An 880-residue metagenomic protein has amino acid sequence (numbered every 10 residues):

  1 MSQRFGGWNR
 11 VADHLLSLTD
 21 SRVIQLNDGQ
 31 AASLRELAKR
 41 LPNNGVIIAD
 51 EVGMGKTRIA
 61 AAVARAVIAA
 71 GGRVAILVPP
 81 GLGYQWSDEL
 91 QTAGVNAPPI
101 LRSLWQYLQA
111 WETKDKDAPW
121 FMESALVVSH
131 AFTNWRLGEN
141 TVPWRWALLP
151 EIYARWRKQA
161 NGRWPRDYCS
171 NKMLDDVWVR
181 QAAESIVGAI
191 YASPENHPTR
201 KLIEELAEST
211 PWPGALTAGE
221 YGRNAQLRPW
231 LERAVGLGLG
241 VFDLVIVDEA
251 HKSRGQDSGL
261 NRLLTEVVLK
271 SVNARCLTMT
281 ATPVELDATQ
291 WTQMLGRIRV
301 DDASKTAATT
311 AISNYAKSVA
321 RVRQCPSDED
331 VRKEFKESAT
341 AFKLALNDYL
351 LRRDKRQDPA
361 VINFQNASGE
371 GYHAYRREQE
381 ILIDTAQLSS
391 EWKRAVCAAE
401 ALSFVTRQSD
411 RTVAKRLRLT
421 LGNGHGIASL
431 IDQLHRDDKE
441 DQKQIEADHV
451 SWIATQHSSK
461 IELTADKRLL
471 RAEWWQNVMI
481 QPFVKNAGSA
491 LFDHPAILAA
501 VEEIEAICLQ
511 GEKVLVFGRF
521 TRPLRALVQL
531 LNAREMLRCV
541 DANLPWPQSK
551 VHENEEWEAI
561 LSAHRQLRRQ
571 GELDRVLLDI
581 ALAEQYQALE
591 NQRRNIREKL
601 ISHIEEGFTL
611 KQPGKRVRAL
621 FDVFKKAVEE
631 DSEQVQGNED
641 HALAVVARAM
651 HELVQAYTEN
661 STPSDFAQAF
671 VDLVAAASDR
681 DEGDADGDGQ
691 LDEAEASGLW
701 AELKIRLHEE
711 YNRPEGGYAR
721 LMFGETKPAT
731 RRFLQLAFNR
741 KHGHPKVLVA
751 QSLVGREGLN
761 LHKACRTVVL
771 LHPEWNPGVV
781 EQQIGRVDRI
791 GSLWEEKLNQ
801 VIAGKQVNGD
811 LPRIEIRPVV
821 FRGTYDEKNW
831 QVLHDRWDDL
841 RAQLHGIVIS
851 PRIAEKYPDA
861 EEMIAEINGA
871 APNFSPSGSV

Functional and structural regions predicted by a protein language model:
M1-I48, M54-R740, V749, V754-L759 (+1 more regions): Helicase motor interdomain insertion/brace
D50-E51, H772: Conserved acidic functional residues
I59, H762, R789: Short, electropositive, low-hydrophobicity segments enriched in small/polar residues
Q293, L759-P773, Q782, E815-P818: A short beta-strand element within the Helicase C-terminal
K746: C-terminal substrate/ligand-recognition segments
N776-K805: Conserved SF2 helicase motif VI
